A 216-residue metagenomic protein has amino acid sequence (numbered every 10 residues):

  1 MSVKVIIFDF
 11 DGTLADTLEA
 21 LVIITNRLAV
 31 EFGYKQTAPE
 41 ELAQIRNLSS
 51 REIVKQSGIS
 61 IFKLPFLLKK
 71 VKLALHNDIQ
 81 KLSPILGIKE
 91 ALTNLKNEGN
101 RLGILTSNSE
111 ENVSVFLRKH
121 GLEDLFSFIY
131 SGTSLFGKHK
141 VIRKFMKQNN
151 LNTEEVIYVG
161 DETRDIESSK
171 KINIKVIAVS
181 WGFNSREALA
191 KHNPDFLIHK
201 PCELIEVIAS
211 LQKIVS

Functional and structural regions predicted by a protein language model:
M1, E98-N100, N149-E155, L211 (+1 more regions): Glycine-rich phosphate-binding loop signature in dinucleotide/nucleotide-binding domains
V3-K89: N-terminal helical cap/lid subdomain that shapes the substrate entry/recognition surface in HAD-like hydrolases
V5, H139-I166: Conserved Lys-Pro-Asp/Glu-containing loop-to-beta segment of HAD-superfamily phosphomonoesterases, centered on
K35, S60, L122-S127, N152 (+1 more regions): Conserved H-loop
E41-L42, E123-F136: A short, structured active-site edge motif that brings together acidic residues
I45, S83-G87, N108, T133-S134 (+3 more regions): Short beta->alpha linker loops
N77-I104, E110-S114: Short, acidic loop-to-helix structural element flanking the phosphoryl-transfer center in phosphate-processing enzymes
I157-L197: Acidic, Mg2+-coordinating phosphoryl-transfer loop and its flanking beta/alpha structural elements, shared across
